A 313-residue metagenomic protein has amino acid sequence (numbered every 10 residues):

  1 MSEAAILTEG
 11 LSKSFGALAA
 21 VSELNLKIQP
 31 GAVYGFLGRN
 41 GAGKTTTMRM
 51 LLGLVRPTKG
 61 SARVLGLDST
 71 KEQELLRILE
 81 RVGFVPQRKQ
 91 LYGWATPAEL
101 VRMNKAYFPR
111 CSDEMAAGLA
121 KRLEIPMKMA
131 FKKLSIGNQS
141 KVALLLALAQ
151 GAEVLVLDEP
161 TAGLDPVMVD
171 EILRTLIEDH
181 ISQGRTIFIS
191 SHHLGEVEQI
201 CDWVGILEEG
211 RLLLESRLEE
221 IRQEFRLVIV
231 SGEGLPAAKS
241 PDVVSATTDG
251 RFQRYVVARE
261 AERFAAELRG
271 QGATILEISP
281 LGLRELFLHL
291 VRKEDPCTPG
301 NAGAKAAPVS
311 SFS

Functional and structural regions predicted by a protein language model:
E3-T8, K13-E208, L213-L214: ABC transporter nucleotide-binding domains
P30, E198, S240, G270-G272: Alpha-helix termination/capping residues and helix-transition junctions
P30, P97, L218, P280-L283: Structural motif detector for alpha-helix initiation sites
R63, R81, M103, E224 (+2 more regions): Generic alpha-helical secondary-structure signal
Q73-L76, E114-A117, E219, R259-R263 (+1 more regions): Generic alpha-helical secondary structure signal
L173-E262: ABC transporter nucleotide-binding domain
V257-S313: C-terminal coupling/interaction segments
